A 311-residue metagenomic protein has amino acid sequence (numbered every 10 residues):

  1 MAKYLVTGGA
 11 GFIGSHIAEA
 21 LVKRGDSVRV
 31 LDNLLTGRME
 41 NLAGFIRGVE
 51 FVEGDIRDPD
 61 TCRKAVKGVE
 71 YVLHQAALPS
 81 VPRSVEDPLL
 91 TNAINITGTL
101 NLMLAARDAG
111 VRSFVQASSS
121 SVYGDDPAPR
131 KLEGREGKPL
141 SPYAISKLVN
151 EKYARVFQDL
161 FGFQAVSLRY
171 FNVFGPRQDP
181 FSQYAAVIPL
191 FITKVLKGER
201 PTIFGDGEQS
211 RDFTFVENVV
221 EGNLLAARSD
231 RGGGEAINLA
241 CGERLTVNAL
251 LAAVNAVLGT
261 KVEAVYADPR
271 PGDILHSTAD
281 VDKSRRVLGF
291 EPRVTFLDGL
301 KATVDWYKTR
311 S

Functional and structural regions predicted by a protein language model:
M1-V173, A302: N-terminal Rossmann-like NAD(P)+-binding domain of SDR-like oxidoreductases, especially those catalyzing
A2, F296-S311: Amphipathic terminal alpha-helices
I17, N223-A227, V254, L300-Y307: Hydrophobic "lid"/C-terminal helical patch of Rossmann-like NAD(P)-dependent dehydrogenase/epimerase domains
G37, R57, E86, I94-T97 (+7 more regions): Residue-level signal for the nucleotide or nucleotide-sugar donor/cofactor binding architecture
R47, F161, P189-I203, V257-A267 (+1 more regions): A short C-terminal helix-loop "cap" of Rossmann-like NAD(P)-dependent dehydrogenase/epimerase domains
L148, V173-P189, K197-R200, F204 (+5 more regions): Glycine/proline-rich active-site loop of Rossmann-fold NAD(P)-dependent oxidoreductases
D206, G234-I237, T246-A252, G259-H276 (+1 more regions): C-terminal "lid/loop" region of Rossmann-like NAD(P)-dependent oxidoreductases
V216, A236, A267-E291, T295-D298 (+1 more regions): Conserved C-terminal active-site "lid" loop/helix of NAD(P)H-dependent oxidoreductases that clamps the redox cofactor
